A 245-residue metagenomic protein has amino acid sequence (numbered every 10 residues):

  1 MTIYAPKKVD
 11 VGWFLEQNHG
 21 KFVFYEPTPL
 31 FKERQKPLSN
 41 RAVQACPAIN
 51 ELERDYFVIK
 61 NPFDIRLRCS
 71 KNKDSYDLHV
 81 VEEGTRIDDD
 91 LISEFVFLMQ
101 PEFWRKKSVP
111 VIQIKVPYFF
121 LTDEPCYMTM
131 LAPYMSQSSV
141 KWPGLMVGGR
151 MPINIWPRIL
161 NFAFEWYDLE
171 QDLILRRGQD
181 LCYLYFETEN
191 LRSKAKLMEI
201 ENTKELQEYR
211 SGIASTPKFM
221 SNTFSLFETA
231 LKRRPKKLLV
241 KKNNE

Functional and structural regions predicted by a protein language model:
M1-W156, E165-E245: Non-catalytic terminal segments and appended small domains
L160-F162: Short strand-edge motifs at loop-to-beta-strand transitions and within beta-strands of extracellular beta-rich domains
